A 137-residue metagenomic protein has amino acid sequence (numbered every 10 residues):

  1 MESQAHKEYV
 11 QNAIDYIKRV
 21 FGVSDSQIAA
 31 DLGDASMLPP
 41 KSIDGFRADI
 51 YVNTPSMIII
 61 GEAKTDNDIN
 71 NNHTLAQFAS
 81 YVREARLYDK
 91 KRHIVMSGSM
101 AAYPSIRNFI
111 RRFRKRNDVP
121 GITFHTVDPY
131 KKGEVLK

Functional and structural regions predicted by a protein language model:
M1-A5, R19-V20, D25-S56, I69 (+1 more regions): Active-site metal-binding core of divalent-cation-utilizing nuclease and nuclease-like domains
A5-A13, Q77: Conserved alpha-helical elements of sugar-nucleotide-dependent glycosyltransferases
T54-M57, E62-T74: Short beta-strand-loop-alpha-helix junction that forms the active-site gateway of nucleic-acid-processing nucleases
G61-K64, I94-G98, H125: Conserved beta-strand segments of the P-loop GTPase G domain that flank and frequently precede/overlap
K64, H73-A79, R107-R111: "Short basic amphipathic alpha-helical interaction patches in structured regions
D68-D89: Basic, amphipathic alpha-helical patches used to engage nucleic acids or provide basic targeting signals, exemplified
R83-N117: Nucleic-acid nuclease catalytic cores
F113-K137: Charged, structured surface patches that assemble and position nucleic-acid processing machinery
